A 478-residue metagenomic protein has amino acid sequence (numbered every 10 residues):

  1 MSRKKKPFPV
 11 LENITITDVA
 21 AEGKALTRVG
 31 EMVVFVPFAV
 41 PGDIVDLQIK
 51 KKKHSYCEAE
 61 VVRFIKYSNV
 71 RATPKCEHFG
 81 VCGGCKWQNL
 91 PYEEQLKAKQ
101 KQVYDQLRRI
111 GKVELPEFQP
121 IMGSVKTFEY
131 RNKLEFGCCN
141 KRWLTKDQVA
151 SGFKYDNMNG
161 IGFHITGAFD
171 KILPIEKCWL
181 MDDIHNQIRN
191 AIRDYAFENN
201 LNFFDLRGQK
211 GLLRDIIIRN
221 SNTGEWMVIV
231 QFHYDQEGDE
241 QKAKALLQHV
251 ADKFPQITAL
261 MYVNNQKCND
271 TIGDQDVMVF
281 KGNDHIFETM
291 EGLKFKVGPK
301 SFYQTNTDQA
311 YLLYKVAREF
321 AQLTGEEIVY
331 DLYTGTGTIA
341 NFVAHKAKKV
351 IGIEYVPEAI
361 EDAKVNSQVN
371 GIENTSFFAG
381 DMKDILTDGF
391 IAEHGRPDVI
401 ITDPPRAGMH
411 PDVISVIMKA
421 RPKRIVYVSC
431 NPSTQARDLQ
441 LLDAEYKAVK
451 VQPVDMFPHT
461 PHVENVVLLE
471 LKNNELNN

Functional and structural regions predicted by a protein language model:
M1-P74, H78, S376, K383-D384: Terminal RNA-binding accessory module
S2-N13, D18-G23, E237-N478: Rossmann-like S-adenosyl-L-methionine
A25-G30, G162-I165, I229-Q231, A363: Short, acidic/hydrophobic/Gly-rich beta-strand patch recurrent on exposed beta strands that often constitutes part
D46-Q48, E135, Y330: Hydrophobic beta-strand signal
R63-T73, G80-N202: Extended interfacial segments that mediate partner engagement and assembly in macromolecular machines
D170-R214, Y234-M261: Internal alpha/beta scaffold segment
I218, G224-H233, K294-G298: Short, aliphatic-rich beta-strand segments
